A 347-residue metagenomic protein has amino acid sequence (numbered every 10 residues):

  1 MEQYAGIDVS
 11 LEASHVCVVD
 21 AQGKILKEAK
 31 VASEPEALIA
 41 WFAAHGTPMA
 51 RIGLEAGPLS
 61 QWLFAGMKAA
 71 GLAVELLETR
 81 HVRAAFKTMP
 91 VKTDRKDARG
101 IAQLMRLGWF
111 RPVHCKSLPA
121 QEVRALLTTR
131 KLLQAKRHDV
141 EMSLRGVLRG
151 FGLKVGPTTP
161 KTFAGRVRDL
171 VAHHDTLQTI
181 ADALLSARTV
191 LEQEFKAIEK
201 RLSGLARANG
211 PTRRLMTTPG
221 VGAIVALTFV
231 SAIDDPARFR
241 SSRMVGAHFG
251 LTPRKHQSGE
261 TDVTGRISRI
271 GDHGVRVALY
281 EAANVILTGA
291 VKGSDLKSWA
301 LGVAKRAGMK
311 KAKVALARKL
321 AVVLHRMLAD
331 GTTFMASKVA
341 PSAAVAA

Functional and structural regions predicted by a protein language model:
M1-A347: A detector of single, family-specific signature residues that are central to catalytic or substrate-handling motifs
